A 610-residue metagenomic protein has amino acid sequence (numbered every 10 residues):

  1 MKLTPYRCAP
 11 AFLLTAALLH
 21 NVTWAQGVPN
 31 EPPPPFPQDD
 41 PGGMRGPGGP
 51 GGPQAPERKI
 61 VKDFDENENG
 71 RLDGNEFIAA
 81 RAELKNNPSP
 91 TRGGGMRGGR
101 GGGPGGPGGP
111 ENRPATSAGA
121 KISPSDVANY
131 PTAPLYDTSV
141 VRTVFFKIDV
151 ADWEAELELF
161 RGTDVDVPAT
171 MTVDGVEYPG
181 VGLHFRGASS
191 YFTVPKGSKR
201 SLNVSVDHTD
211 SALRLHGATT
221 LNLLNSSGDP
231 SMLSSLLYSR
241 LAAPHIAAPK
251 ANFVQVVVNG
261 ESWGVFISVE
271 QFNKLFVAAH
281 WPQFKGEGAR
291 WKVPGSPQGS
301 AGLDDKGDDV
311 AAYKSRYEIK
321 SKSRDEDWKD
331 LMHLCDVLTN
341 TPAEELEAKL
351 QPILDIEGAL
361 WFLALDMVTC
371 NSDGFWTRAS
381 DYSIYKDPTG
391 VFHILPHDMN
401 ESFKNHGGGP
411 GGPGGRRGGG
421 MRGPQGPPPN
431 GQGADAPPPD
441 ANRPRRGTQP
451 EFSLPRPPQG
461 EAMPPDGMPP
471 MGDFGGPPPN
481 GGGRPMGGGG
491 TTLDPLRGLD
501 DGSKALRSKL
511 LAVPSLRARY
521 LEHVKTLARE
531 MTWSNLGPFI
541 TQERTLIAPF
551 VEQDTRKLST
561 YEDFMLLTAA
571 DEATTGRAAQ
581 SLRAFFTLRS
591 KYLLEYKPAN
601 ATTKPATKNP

Functional and structural regions predicted by a protein language model:
M1-Y6: N-terminal secretory signal peptides that target proteins for export/translocation
A9-N21: Bacterial N-terminal signal peptides
Q26-I60, A82-P610: Phosphate/dinucleotide-binding and metal-coordinating scaffold of catalytic cores in nucleotide-dependent enzymes
Q54-E57, D65, E76-F77: Extended interaction regions within the primary functional domain
D65-N69, D373: Acidic carboxylate motifs that coordinate Ca2+ or other divalent cations, activating on Asp/Glu
G70-R71, F146: Hydrophobic core positions in alpha-helical repeat/coiled-coil coupling domains, especially the HAMP
R71-N87: Amphipathic regulatory helices of Ca2+-sensor modules
